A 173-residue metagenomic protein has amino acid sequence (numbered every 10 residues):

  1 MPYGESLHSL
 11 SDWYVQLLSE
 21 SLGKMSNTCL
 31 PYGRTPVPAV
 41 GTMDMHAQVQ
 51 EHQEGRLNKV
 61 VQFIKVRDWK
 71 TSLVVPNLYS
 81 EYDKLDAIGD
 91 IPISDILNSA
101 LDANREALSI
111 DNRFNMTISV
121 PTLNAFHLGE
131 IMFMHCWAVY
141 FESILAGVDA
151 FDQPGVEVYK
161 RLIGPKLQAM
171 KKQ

Functional and structural regions predicted by a protein language model:
M1-Q173: A SIS-like phosphosugar-recognition module
